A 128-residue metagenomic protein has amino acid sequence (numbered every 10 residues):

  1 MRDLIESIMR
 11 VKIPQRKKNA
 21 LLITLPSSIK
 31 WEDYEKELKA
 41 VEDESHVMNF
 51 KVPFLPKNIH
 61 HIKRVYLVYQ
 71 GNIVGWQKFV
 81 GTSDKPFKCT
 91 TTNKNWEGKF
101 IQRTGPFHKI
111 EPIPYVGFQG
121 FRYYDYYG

Functional and structural regions predicted by a protein language model:
M1-H61, Y69, K94-G98, F121-G128: Compositionally biased, charged N-terminal/linker segments
Y69-G128: Aromatic- and Lys/Arg-enriched surface recognition patch
